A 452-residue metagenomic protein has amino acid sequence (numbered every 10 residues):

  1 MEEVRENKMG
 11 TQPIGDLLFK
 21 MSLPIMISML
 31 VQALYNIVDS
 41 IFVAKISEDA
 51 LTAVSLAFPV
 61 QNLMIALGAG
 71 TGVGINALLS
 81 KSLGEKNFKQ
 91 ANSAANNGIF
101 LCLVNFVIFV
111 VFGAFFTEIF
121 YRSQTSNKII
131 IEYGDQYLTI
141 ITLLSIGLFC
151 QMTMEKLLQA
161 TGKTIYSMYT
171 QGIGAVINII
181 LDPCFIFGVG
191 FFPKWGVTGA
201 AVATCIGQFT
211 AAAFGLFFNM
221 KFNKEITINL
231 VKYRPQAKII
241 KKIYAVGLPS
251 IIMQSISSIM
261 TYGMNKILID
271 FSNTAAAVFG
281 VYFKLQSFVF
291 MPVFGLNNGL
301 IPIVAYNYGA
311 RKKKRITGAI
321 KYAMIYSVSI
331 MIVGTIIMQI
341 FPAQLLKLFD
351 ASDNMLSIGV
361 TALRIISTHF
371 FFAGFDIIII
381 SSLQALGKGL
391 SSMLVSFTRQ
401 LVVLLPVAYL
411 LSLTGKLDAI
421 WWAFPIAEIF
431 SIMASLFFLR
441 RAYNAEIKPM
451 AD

Functional and structural regions predicted by a protein language model:
M1-S22, L79-I146, F192-L248, V304-H369 (+1 more regions): Short alpha-helical transmembrane segments in multi-pass integral membrane proteins
M9-I41, K45-I46, N62-G74, L78 (+5 more regions): N-terminal transmembrane alpha-helices
K20-D39, I140, Q151, G174 (+5 more regions): Transmembrane helical elements of multi-pass membrane transporters/channels
L30, L34-T52, Y121-K128, C184-W195 (+5 more regions): Helix-terminus/linker motif at the lipid-water interface of multi-pass membrane proteins
L51-A114, L148-S167, V278-I336, I340-P342 (+1 more regions): Small-residue-rich hydrophobic transmembrane alpha-helices
L63-A66, N178-P183, A212-L216, F288-M291 (+3 more regions): Hydrophobic transmembrane alpha-helices of multi-pass small-molecule transporters
G72, I141-Q159, S167-A175, A200-A213 (+4 more regions): Short runs within selected transmembrane alpha-helices of multi-pass transporters and secretion channels
G113, K156, D182, I186 (+7 more regions): Structural signal for membrane-spanning alpha-helices in multi-pass inner-membrane proteins, emphasizing helix cores
